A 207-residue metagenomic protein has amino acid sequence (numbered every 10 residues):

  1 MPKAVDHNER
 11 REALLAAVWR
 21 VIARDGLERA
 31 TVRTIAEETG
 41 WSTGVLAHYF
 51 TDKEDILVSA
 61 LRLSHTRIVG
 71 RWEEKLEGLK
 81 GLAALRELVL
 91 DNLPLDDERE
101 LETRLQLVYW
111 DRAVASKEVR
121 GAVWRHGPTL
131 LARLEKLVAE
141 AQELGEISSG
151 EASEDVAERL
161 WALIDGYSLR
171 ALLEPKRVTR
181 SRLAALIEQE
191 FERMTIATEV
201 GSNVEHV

Functional and structural regions predicted by a protein language model:
H7-V18, I35, A60-S64, I68 (+1 more regions): Generic hydrophobic, amphipathic alpha-helix propensity
A13, V21-S59: Helix-turn-helix
R20, R24, D52, E74 (+6 more regions): Conserved amphipathic alpha-helical interaction elements at protein-protein interfaces in regulatory, energy-coupling
S59, G70-T103, S153-L160, A184: Hydrophobic alpha-helical connector segments
A84, D97-G121: Amphipathic alpha-helical segments used for helix-helix packing
R120-W124, P128, Q142-M194, T198-V207: Hydrophobic/aromatic-rich alpha-helical bundle segments in the mid-to-C-terminal region
